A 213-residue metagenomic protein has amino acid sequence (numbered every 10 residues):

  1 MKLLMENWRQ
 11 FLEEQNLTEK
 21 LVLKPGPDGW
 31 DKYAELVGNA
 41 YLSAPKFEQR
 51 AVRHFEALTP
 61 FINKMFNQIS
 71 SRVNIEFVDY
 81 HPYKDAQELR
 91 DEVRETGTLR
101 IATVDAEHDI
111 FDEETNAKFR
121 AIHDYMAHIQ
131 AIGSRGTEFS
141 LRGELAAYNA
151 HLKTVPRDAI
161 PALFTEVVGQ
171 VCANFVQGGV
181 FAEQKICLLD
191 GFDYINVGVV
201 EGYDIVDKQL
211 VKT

Functional and structural regions predicted by a protein language model:
M1-L17: Short acidic, low-complexity intrinsically disordered linear motifs used for protein-protein interactions
Q15-E19, A131-S134: Amphipathic alpha-helical interaction segments
N16-F111: Glycine-rich short-loop/terminal segments
V78-I195: Core of folded catalytic or high-affinity ligand/protein-binding domains in predominantly eukaryotic proteins
I195-V200, K208: Extended amphipathic alpha-helical segments with heptad-repeat/coiled-coil character used for oligomerization, fusion
L210-K212: Short linear proline/tyrosine/threonine-rich motifs used for host-factor recruitment and membrane trafficking/assembly
